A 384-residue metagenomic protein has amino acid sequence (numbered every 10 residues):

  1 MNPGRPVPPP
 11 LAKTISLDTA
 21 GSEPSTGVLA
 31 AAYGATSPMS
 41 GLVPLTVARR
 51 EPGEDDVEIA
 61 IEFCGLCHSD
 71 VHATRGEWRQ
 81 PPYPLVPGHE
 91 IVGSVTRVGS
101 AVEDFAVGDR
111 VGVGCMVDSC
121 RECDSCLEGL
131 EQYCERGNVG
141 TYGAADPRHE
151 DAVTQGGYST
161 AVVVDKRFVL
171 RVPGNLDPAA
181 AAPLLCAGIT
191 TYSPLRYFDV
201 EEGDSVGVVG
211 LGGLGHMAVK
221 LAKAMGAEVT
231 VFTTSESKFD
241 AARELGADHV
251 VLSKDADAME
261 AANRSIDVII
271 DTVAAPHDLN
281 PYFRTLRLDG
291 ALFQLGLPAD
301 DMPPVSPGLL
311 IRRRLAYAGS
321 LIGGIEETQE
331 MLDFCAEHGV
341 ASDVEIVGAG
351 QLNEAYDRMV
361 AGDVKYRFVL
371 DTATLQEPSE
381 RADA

Functional and structural regions predicted by a protein language model:
M1-V92, G156, T160-V164, T372-A384: Short N-terminal strand-loop motif that marks the start of NAD(P)H/FAD-dependent oxidoreductase cofactor-binding domains
N2-R5, L11-V28, E236, I325-A384: C-terminal hydrophobic helical "lid"/dimerization subdomain of Rossmann-like NAD(P)H-dependent oxidoreductases
R50-C64, E77-L127, Q132, Q155 (+1 more regions): Glycine-rich beta-strand-centered segment in the early N-terminal region that forms part of a ligand/cofactor-binding
T96, T230, F293: Conserved beta-strand positions in the Rossmann-like core of class I SAM-dependent methyltransferases
C120-V209: NAD(P)H dinucleotide-binding glycine-rich loop of Rossmann-like/cofactor-binding domains, especially the beta1-alpha1
E202-L211, H216, L221-P281: Adenosine-nucleotide cofactor-binding segment
P276-A349, T372-A384: Glycine-rich phosphate-binding loop and adjacent beta-alpha segment of Rossmann(oid) nucleotide-cofactor-binding
